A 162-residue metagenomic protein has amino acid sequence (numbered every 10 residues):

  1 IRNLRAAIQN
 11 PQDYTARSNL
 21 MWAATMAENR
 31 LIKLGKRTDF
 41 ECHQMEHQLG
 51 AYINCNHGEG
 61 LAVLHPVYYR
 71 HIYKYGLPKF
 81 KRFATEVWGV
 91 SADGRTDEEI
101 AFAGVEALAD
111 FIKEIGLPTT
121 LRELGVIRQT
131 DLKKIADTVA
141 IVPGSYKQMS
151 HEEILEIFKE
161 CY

Functional and structural regions predicted by a protein language model:
I1-E106: Active-site segments that bind and position negatively charged phosphate/pyrophosphate groups
S91-Y162: C-terminal charged capping/lid subdomain of soluble metabolic enzymes
